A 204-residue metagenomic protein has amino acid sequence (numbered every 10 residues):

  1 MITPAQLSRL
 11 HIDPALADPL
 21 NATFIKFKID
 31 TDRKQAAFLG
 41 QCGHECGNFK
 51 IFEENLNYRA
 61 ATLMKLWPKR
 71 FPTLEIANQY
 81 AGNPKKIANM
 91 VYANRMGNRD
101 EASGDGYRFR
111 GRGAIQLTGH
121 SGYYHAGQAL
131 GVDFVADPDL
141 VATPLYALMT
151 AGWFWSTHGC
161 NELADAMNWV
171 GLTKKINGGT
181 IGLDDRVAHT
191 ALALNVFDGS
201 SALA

Functional and structural regions predicted by a protein language model:
M1, T31-G40, A166-L172: Alpha-helical scaffolds flanking conserved acidic
I2-A15, P19, G43-W153: Peptidoglycan-targeting cell-wall enzymes and recognition modules
L10-A37: N-terminal carbohydrate-binding/catalytic regions of secreted carbohydrate-active enzymes
N21, L39-C42, A151-G152, T173 (+2 more regions): Non-transmembrane alpha-helical segments in soluble domains of secreted/periplasmic/extracellular proteins
I25-D30, A136-A142, A164-M167: Short, mixed-charge amphipathic alpha-helical segments
C42-E45, A164-G182: Acidic helix/loop microenvironments that form the catalytic cleft of cell-wall polysaccharide enzymes
K175-A204: Low-complexity, Gly/Ser/Thr/Pro-rich intrinsically disordered linker/tail segments
